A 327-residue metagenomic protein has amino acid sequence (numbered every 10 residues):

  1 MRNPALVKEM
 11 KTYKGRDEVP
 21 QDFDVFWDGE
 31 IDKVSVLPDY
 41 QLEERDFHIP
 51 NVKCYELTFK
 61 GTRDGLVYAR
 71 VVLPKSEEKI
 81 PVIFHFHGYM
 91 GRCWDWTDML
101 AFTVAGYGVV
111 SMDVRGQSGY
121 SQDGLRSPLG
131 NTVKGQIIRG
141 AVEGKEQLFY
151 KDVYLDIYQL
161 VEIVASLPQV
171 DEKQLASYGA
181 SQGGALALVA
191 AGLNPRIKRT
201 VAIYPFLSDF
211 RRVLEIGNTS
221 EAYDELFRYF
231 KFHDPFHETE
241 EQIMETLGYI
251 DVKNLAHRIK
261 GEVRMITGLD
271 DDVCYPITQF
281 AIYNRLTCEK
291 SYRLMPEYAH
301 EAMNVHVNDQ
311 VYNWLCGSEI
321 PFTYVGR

Functional and structural regions predicted by a protein language model:
M1-V52, Y324-R327: N-terminal targeting or regulatory segments adjacent to alpha/beta-hydrolase or S9 domains
K33-E77: N-terminal cap/lid segment of alpha/beta-hydrolase-fold proteins
W94, L100-T103, Y107-L155: Cap/lid segment of the alpha/beta-hydrolase catalytic domain
Q136-S181: Gly/Ser-rich "nucleophile elbow"/oxyanion-hole loop immediately N-terminal to the catalytic nucleophile in hydrolases
V189-H237, L294: Hydrolase active-site cap/lid region
R258-I259, M265-T267, D271: Short beta-strand/loop motif that positions the catalytic acidic residue of the alpha/beta-hydrolase fold
L269-C274, E301: Acidic catalytic loop of the alpha/beta-hydrolase fold
E289, L294-Y312: Histidine-bearing beta->alpha loop at or near hydrolase active sites
